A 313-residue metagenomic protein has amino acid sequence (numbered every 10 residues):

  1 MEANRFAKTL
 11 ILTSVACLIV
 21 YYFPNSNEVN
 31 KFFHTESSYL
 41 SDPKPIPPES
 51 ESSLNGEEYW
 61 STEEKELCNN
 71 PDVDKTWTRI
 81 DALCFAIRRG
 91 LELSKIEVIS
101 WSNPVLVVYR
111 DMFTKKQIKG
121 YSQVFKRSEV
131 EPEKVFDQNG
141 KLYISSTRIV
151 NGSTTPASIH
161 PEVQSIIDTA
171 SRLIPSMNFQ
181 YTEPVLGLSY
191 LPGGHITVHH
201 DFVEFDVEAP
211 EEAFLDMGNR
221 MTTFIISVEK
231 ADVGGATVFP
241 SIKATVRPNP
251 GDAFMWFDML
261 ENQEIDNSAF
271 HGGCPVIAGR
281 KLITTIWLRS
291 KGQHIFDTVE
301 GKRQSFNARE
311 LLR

Functional and structural regions predicted by a protein language model:
E2-M255, M259-R313: Fe(II)/2-oxoglutarate oxygenase catalytic core
